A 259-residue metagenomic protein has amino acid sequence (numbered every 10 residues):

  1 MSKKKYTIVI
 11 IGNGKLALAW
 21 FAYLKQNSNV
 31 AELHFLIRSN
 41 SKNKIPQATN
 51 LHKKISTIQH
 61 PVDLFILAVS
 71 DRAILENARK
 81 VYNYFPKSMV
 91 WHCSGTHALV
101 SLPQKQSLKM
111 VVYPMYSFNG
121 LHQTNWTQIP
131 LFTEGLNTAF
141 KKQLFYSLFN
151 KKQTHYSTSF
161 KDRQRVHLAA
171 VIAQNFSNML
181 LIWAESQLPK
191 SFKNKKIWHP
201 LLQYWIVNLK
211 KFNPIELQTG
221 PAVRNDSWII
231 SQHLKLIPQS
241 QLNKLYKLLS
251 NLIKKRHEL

Functional and structural regions predicted by a protein language model:
M1-T57: NAD(P)+-binding Rossmann beta1-loop-alpha1 motif at the extreme N-terminus of oxidoreductases
W20-A22, N40-Q123: Rossmann-like NAD(P)(H) cofactor-binding subdomain of soluble oxidoreductases
H92-H167: Rossmann-fold dinucleotide-binding core
Y113, F176-S191: N-terminal glycine-rich phosphate-binding loop for ADP-containing cofactors
V166-N175, T219: A short glycine-threonine-serine/GTX helix/turn-capping micro-motif
N194-W205: Small-residue-rich helix-loop
Q203-L259: Interdomain hinge/lid region at the active-site interface of Rossmann-like NAD(P)-dependent oxidoreductases
